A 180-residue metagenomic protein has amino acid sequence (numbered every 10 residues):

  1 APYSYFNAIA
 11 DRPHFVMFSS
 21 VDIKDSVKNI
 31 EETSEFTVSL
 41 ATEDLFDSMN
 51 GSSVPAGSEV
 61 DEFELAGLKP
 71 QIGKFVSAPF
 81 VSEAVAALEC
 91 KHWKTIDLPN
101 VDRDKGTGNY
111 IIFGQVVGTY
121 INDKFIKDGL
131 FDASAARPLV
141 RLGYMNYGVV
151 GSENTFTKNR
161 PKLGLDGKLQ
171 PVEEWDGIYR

Functional and structural regions predicted by a protein language model:
A1-R180: Basic, polyanion-binding surface patches
